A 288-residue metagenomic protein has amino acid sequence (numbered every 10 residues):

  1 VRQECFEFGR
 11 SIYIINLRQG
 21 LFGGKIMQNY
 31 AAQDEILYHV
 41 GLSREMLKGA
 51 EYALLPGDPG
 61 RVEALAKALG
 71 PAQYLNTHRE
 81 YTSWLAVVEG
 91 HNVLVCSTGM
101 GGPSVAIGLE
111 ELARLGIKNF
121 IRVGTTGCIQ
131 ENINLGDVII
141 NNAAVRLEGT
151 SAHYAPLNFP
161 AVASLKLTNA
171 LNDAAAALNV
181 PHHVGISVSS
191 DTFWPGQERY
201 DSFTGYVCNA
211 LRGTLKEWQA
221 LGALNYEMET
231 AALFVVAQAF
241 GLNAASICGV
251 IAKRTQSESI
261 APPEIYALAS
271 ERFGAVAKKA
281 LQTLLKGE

Functional and structural regions predicted by a protein language model:
R10-N16, G23-K25: Short, positively charged and aromatic/hydrophobic N-terminal segments
M27-A170, A174: Metabolite-binding pocket within alpha/beta catalytic cores that recognizes anionic/polar moieties
P71-T77, N179-I186, K286-E288: Flexible, glycine/charged-enriched surface loops at secondary-structure junctions
G127, V188-W194, A232, F240 (+1 more regions): Glycine-rich beta-alpha junction loops
V162-G222: Active-site rim beta-loop-alpha module in soluble metabolic enzymes
R212-I251: A C-terminal functional module that forms or caps the active site or interfaces directly with catalytic machinery
R254-E288: His/Asp/Glu-rich mid-to-C-terminal helical/loop segments that flank catalytic regions of hydrolases
